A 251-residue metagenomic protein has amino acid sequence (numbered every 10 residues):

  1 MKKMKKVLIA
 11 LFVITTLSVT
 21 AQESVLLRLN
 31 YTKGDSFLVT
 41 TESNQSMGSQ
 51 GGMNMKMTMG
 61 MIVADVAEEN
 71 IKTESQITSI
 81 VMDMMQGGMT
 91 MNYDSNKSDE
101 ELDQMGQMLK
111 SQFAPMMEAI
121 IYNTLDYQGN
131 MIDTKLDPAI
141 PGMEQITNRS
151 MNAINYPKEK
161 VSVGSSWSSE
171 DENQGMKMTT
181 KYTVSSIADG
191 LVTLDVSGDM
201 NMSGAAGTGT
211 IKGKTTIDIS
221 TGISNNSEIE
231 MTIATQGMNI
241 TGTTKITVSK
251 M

Functional and structural regions predicted by a protein language model:
M1-L27: Bacterial Sec-dependent N-terminal signal peptides
F12, S46-G48, M105-M108, D137-P138 (+3 more regions): Short secondary-structure boundary micro-motifs
Q22-M91, V163-M251: Acidic, serine/threonine-rich low-complexity disordered tracts
Q76, V81-M117: Mixed-charge, low-complexity intrinsically disordered segments
N92-N96, D126, D218: Acidic/polar residues at beta-strand termini and the immediately following turn/coil
S111-L191: Solvent-exposed helix/loop surface patches that form functional interfaces
